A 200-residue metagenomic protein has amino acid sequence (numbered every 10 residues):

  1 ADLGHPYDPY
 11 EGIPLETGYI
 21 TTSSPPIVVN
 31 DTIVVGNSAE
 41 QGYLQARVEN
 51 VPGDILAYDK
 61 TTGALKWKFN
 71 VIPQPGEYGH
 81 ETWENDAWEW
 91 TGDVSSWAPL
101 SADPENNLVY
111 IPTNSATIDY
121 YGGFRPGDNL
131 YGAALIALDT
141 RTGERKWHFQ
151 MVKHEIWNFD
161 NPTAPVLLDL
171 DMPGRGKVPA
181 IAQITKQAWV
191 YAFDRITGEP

Functional and structural regions predicted by a protein language model:
A1-P200: Noncatalytic, solvent-exposed loop/strand surfaces of beta-propeller-type extracellular/periplasmic domains
